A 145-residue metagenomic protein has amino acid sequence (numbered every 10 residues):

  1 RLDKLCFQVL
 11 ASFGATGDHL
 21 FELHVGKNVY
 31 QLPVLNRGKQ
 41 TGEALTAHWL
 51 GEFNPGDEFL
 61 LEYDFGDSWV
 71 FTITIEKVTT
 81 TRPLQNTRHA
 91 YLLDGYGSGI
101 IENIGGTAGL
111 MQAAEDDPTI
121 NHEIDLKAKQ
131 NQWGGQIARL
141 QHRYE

Functional and structural regions predicted by a protein language model:
R1-E145: Short linear regulatory motifs enriched in tryptophan with gly/pro/ser
